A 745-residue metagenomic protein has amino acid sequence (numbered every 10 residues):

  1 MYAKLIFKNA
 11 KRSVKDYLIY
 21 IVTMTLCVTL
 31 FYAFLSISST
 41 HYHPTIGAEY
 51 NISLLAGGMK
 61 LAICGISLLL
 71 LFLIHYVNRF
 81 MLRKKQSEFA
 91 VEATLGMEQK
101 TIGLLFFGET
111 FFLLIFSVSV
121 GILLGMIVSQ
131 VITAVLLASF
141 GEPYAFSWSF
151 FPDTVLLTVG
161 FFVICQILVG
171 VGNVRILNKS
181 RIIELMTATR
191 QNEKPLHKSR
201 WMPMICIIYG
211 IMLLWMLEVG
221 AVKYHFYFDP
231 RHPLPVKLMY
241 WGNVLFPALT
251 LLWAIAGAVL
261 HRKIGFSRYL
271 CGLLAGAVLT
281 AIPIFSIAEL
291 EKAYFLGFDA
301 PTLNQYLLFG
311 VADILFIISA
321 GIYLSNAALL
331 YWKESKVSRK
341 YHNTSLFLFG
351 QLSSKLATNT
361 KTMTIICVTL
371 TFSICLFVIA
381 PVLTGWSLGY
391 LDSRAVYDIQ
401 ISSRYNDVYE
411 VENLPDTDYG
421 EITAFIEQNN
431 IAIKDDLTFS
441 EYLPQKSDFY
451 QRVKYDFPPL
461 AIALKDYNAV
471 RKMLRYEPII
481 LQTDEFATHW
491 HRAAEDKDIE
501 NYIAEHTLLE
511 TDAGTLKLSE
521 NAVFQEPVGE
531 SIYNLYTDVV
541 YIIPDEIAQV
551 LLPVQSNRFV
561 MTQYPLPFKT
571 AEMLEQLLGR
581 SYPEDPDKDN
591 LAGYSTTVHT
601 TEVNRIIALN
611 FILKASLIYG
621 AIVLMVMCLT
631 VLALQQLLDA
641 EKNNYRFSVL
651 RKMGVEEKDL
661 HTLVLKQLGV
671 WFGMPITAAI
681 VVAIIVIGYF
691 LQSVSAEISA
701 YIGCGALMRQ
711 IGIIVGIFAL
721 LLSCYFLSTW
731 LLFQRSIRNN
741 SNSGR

Functional and structural regions predicted by a protein language model:
M1-K4, S180-L196, K642, R735-R745: Short cytosolic juxtamembrane segments of multi-pass membrane proteins
M1-T29, L196-P203, K263-G265, Y269-G272 (+3 more regions): N-terminal Sec/SRP start-transfer signal
L5-D16, F72-F112, T189-L196, T630-G669: Interfacial "coupling" helices/loops that link adjacent transmembrane helices in transporter permeases
K15-V22, A33-G65, M81-R83, H232-L249 (+6 more regions): Peri-transmembrane interface segments
T29-L61, V135, S325, T371-Y397 (+3 more regions): Alpha-helical transmembrane segments
T29-T40, Y76, F80, L113-E142 (+7 more regions): Small-residue-rich transmembrane alpha-helices
Y50-L68, F140-L168, P195-I208, L234-A248 (+6 more regions): Conserved transmembrane alpha-helices of multi-pass membrane proteins, especially helix-helix packing segments enriched
L391-F611: Nucleotide-cofactor and metal-assisted catalytic machinery
